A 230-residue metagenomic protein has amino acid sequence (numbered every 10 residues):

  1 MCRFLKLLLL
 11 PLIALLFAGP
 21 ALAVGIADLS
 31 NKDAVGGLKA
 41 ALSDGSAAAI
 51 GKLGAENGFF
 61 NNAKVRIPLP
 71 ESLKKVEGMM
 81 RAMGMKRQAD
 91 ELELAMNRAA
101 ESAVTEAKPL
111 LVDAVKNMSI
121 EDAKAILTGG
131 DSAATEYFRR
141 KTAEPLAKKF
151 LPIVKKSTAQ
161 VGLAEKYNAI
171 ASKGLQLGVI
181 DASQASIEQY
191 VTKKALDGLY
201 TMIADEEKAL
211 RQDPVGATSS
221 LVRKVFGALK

Functional and structural regions predicted by a protein language model:
M1-L9: Bacterial N-terminal signal peptides that target proteins for export
A18-P20: N-terminal signal peptide c-region/cleavage motif recognized by signal peptidases
V24-A95: N-terminal Sec/ER secretory leader and immediately downstream segment of secreted/extracellular precursors
A49, S119, P214: Residue-level signature of catalytic and energy-coupling elements of molecular machines, predominantly ATP/GTP-dependent
L53, S102, E106, E136 (+1 more regions): Alpha-helical transmembrane segments and their juxtamembrane interface "caps" in small multi-pass membrane proteins
K86-S157: Mid-length scaffold segments of soluble, non-membrane domains
I153-L199: An amphipathic alpha-helical core segment
G198-K230: A cross-kingdom marker for long, charged
